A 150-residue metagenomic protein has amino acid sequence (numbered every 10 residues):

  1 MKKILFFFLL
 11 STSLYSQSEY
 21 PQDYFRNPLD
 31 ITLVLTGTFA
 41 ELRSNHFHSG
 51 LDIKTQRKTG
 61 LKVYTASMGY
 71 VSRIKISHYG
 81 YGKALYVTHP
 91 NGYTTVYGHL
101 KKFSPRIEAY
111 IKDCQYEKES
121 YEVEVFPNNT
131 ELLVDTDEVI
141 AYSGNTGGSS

Functional and structural regions predicted by a protein language model:
K2-L5, K58, F126: Hydrophobic alpha-helical segments and their boundary regions
K3-S16: Sec-dependent N-terminal signal peptides
S16-A84, T88-Y93, K101-R106, S120-E122 (+3 more regions): Surface-exposed, glycine-biased beta-strand/turn segments
Y97: A cross-family detector of function-defining hotspots
I107-V125: Mixed-charge, low-complexity intrinsically disordered segments
